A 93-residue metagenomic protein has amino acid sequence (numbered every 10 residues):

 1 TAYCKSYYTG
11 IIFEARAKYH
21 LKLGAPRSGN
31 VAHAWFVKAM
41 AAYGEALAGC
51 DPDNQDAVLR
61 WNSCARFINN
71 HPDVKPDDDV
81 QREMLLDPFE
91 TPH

Functional and structural regions predicted by a protein language model:
T1-A2, S6-Y8, V31, W35 (+2 more regions): Structural signature of alpha-solenoid helical repeat junctions
Y8, I12-A15, Q55, L59-N62 (+3 more regions): "A position-specific structural signal for the A-helix of alpha-solenoid helical repeats
Y8-E45, N70-M84: Short coil/linker segments at helix-helix boundaries
G49-C50: Structural marker of alpha-solenoid helical repeat scaffolds
